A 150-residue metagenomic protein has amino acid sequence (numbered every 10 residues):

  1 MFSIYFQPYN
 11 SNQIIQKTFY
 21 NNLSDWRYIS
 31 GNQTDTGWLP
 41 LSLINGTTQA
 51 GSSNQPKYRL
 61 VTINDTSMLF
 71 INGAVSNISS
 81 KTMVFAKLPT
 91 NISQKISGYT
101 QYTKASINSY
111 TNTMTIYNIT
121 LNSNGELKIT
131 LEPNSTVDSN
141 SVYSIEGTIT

Functional and structural regions predicted by a protein language model:
M1-Y5: Glycine-rich, flexible loop motifs
F6-S30, S67-N72: Short, surface-exposed terminal/edge motifs of secreted or surface/virion proteins that either
N10-I15, T48-T62, T111-N118: Short small/polar-residue motifs
F19-N21, L60-N64, L121-N122: Generic beta-strand structural signal
Y20-S52: Glycine-rich, low-complexity segments
L23-W26, N77-K81, T136-S139: A short local loop/turn or secondary-structure capping micro-motif enriched for an aromatic residue
G37-S42, A50-T103: Beta-rich globular "head" domains
Y99, T103-T150: Helix-rich interaction surfaces within compact, conserved domain-sized segments that mediate assembly or partner
